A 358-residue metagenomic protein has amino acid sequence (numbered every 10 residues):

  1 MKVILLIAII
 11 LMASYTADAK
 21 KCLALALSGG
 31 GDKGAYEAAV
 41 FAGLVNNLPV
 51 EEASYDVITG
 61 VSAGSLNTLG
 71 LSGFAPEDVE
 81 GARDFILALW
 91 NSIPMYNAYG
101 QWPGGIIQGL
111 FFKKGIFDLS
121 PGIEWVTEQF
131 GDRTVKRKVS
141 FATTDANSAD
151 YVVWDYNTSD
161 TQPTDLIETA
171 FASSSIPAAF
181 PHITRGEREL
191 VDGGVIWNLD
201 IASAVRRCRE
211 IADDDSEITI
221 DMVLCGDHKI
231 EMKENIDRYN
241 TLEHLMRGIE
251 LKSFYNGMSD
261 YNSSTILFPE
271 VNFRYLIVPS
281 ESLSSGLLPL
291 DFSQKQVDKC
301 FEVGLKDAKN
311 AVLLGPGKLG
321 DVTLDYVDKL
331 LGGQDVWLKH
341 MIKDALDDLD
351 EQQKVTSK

Functional and structural regions predicted by a protein language model:
I4-A13: Sec-dependent N-terminal signal peptides
A17-T59, L69-K358: Patatin-like phospholipase
S62: Catalytic nucleophile serine of serine hydrolases, specifically the conserved "nucleophile elbow" pentapeptide
S65: Catalytic nucleophile loop
